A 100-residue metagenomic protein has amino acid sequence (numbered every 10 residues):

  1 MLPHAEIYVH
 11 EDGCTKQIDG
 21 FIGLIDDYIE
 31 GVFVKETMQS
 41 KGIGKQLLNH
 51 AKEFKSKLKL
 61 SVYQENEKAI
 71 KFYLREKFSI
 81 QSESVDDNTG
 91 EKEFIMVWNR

Functional and structural regions predicted by a protein language model:
M1-P3: Short loop/turn motifs at secondary-structure junctions and domain boundaries
A5-G20: Conserved beta-hairpin
I22-D27: A conserved beta-strand-loop-helix scaffold within acyl/acetyltransferase catalytic domains
I29-Q39, V62-Y63: A short, internal acetyl-CoA/4′-phosphopantetheine-binding micro-motif in the GNAT/acyltransferase core
M38, G42-H50: Conserved acetyl-CoA pyrophosphate-binding loop and the N-cap/start of the following alpha-helix in GNAT-like
K45-Q46, N66-F94: Conserved active-site alpha-helix within GNAT-family acetyltransferase domains
E53-E65: Conserved GNAT acetyl-CoA-binding A-motif
F94-R100: Terminal substrate-recognition subdomain of acyl/acetyltransferases
